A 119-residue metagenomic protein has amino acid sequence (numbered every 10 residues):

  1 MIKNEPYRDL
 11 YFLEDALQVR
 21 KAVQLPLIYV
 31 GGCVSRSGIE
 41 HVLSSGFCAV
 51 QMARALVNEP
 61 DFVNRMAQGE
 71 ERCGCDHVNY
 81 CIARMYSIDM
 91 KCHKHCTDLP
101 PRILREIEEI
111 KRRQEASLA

Functional and structural regions predicted by a protein language model:
M1-A119: Flavin-dependent oxidoreductase catalytic cores
